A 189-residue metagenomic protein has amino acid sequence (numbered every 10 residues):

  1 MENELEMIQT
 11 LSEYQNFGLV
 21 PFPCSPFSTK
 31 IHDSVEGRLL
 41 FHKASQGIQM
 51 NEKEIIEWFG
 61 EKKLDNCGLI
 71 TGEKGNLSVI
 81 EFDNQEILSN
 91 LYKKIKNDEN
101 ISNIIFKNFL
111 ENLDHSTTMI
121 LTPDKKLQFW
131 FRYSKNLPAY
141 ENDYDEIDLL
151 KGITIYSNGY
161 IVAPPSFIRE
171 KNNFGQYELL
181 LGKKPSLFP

Functional and structural regions predicted by a protein language model:
M1-P189: Conserved phosphate/metal-binding and DNA-contacting active-site motifs used in DNA phosphodiester-bond processing
